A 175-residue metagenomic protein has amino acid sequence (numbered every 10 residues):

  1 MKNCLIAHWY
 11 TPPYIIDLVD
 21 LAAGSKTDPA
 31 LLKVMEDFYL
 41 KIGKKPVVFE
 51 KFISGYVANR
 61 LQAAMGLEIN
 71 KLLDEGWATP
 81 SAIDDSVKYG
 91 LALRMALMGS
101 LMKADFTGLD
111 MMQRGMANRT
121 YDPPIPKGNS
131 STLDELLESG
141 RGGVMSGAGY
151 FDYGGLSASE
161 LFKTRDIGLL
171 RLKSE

Functional and structural regions predicted by a protein language model:
M1-K51, G55-N59: Rossmann-fold dinucleotide-binding core
D17-L18, M65-I69, M111-N118: A general alpha-helix detector
K33, L40-K51, E75, P80-E175: NAD(P)-dependent Rossmann-like dehydrogenase/reductase catalytic/cofactor-binding core
N59-L61, L156-S157: Short secondary-structure transition/capping segments
L61-W77: Flexible helical/loop "lid" subdomain adjacent to adenine-nucleotide binding pockets
